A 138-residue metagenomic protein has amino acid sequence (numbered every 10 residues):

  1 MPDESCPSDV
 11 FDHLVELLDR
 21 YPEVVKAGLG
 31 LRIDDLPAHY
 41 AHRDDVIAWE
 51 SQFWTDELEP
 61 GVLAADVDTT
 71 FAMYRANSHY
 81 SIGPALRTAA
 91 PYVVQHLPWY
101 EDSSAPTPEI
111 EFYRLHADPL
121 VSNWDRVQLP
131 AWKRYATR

Functional and structural regions predicted by a protein language model:
M1-D3, L29-D34, I47: Generic detector of bulky aromatic hydrophobic side chains
P2-S5, D35-H39, Y80-G83: Short catalytic/ligand-binding loop motif for oxyanion handling, primarily in non-cytosolic enzymes, centered on
D3-A27: Conserved donor-nucleotide/metal-binding helix-loop-beta segment in metal-dependent transferases, i.e., the alpha-helix
E16, A27-A41: Short beta-strand-to-loop element that shapes/binds the nucleotide-sugar donor at the catalytic cleft/hinge
V25-G30, T69-A72: Small-side-chain structural scaffolding
R43-R138: C-terminal catalytic/acceptor-binding lobe
